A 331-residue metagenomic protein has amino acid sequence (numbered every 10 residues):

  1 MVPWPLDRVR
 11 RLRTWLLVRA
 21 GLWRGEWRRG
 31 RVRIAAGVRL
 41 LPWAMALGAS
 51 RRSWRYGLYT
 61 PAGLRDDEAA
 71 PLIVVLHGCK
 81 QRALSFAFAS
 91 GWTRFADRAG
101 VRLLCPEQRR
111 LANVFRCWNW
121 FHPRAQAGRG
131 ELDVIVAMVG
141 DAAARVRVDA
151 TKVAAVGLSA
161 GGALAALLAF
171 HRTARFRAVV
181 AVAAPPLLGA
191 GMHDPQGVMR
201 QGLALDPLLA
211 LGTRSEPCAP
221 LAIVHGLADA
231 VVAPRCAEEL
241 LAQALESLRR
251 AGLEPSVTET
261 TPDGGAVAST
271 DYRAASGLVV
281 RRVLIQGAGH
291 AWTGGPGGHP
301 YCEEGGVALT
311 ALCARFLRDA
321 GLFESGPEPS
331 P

Functional and structural regions predicted by a protein language model:
M1-L72, L84-S90, F95, R102 (+8 more regions): A domain-start/cap signature at the N-terminus of enzymes
A70, G78-R82, A288: Active-site glycine-rich loops that stabilize anionic/oxyanionic intermediates across multiple enzyme folds
V75-G78, C105, I223, L284: Structural cue for short, hydrophobic secondary-structure segments
E107, V156, V180-A183, V224 (+1 more regions): Alpha/beta-hydrolase-fold catalytic nucleophile elbow
E107-G130: Cap/lid segment of the alpha/beta-hydrolase catalytic domain
R124-R145, L167: Alpha/beta-hydrolase active-site loop
I223-H225, D229: Short beta-strand/loop motif that positions the catalytic acidic residue of the alpha/beta-hydrolase fold
V231-C236, T293: Conserved alpha/beta-hydrolase "acid-adjacent" motif
